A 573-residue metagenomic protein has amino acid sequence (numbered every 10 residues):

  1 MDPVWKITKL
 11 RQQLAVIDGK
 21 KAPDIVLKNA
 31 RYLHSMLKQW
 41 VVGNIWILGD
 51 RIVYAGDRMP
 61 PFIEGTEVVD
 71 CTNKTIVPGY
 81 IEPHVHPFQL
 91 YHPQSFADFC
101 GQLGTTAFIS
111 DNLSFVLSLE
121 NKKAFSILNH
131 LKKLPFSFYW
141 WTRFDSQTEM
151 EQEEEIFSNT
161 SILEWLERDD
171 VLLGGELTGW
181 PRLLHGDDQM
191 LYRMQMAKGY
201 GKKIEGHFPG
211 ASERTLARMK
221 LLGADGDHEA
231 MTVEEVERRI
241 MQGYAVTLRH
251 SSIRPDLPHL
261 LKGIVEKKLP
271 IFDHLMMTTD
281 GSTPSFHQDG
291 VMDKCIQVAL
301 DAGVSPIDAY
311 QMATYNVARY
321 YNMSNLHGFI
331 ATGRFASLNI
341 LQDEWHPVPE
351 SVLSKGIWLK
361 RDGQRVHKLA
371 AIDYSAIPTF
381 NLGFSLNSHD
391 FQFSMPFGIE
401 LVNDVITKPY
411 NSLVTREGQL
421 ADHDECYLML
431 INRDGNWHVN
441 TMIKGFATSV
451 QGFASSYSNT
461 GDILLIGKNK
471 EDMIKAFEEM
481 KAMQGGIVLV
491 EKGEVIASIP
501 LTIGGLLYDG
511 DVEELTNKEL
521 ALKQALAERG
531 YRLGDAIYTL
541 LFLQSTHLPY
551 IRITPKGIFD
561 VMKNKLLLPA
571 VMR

Functional and structural regions predicted by a protein language model:
M1-G43, L48, V53, F99 (+5 more regions): Active-site microenvironment of metallo-dependent hydrolases
D2-T8, Q13-V16, A97-G201, I496-S498: Divalent-metal coordination cores built from histidine and acidic residues
D24, P78-Y80, A107, L172 (+2 more regions): Hydrophobic "anchor" residues on beta-strands that sit immediately upstream of conserved functional sites
V26, G79-I81, W140, M277 (+1 more regions): Residue-level marker for buried hydrophobic side chains located in beta-strands that build the well-ordered beta-sheet
G56-H130, E471: Metal-associated gating/positioning segment near the N- to mid-region
H86, L113-F115, W141-T148, L177-W180 (+4 more regions): Active-site beta-loop-alpha junctions enriched in small/polar residues
I156-G175, R182-T247, P255-M277, H287-D301 (+2 more regions): Histidine/acidic residue-rich metal-binding segments in metalloenzymes
